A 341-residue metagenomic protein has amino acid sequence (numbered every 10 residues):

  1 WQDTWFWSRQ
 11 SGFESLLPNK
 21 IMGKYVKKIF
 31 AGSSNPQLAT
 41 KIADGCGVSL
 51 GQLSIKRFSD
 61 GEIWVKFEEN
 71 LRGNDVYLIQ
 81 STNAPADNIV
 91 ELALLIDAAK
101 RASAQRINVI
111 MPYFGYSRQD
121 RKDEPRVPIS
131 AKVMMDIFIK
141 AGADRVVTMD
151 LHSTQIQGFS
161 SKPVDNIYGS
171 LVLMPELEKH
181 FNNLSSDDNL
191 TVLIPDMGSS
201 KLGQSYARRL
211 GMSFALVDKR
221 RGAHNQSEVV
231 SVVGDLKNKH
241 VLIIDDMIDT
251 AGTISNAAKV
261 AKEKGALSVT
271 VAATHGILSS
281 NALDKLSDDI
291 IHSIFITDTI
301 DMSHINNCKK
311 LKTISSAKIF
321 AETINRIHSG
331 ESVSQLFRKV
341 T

Functional and structural regions predicted by a protein language model:
W1, P18-N19: Low-complexity intrinsically disordered segments
N19-T341: PRPP-associated nucleotide enzymes
